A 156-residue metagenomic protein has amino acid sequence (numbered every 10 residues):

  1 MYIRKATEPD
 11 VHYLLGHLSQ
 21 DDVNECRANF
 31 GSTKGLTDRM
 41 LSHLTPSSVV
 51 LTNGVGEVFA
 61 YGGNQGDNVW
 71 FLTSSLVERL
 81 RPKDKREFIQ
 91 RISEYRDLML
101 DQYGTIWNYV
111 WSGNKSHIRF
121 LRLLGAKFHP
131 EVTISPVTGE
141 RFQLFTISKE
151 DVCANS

Functional and structural regions predicted by a protein language model:
M1-G16: A short beta-loop-alpha structural element at the N-terminal edge of CoA-dependent acyl/N-acetyltransferase catalytic
R27-S47: Active-site rim helix/loop that mediates acceptor-substrate recognition in acyltransferases
T45-Y61: Conserved beta-hairpin
A60-D67, V132: A conserved beta-strand-loop-helix scaffold within acyl/acetyltransferase catalytic domains
Q65-D84: Conserved acetyl-CoA binding element of GNAT-fold acetyltransferases
Q90-I106, L124: Conserved acyl-CoA
I106-R122, I134-T138: Conserved beta-strand-loop-alpha-helix junction that forms the acyl-donor binding cleft
K127-F142: Conserved catalytic-core motifs of GNAT/GCN5-like acyltransferases
